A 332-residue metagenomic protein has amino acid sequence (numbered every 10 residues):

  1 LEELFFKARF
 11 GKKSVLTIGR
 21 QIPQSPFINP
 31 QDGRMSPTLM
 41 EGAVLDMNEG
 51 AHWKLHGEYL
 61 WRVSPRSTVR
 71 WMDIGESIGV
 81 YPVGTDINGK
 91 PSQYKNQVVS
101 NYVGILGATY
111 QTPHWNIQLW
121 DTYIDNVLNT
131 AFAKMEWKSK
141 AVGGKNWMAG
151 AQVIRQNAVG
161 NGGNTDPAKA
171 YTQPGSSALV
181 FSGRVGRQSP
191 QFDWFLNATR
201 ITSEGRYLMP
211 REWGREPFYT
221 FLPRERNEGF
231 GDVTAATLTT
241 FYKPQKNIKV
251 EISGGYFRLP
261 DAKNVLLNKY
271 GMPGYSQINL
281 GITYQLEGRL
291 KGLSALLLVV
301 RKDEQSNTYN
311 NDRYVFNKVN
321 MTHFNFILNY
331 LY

Functional and structural regions predicted by a protein language model:
L1-D73, A108-W115, L196-T202: Outer membrane beta-barrel
E2, P37-E41, S100-G104, Q111-P113 (+6 more regions): Residues that define the transmembrane beta-barrel architecture of outer-membrane proteins
K12-L16, H52-L55, S64, H114-L119 (+5 more regions): Repeated loop/turn-to-beta-strand initiation elements of outer-membrane beta-barrel proteins
L16-P30, L55, L106, T112-D125 (+5 more regions): Transmembrane beta-strand segments that form the barrel wall of outer-membrane beta-barrel proteins
R20-S25, Y59-V63, T112, D121-D125 (+11 more regions): Transmembrane beta-strands of outer-membrane beta-barrel pores
H56-V103, K145-P217, R301-V319: Outer-membrane beta-barrel translocator/channel fold
L106, I282-Y284, K318-Y332: Outer-membrane beta-barrel "beta-signal"
Q191-Q285: C-terminal structural cap/anchor segments
